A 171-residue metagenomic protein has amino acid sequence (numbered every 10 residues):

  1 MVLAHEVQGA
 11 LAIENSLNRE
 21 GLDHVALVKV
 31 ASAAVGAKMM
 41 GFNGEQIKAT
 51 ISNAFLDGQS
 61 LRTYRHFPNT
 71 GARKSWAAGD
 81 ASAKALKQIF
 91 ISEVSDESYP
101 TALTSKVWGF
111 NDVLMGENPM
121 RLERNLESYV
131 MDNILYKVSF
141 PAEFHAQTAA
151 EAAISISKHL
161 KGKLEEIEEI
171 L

Functional and structural regions predicted by a protein language model:
M1-Q8, T50-A54: Short alpha-helical scaffolding segments that buttress acidic/His motifs in well-ordered protein cores
L3-A33, A78: Aromatic-lined, polymer-binding surfaces characteristic of secreted/periplasmic polysaccharide-degrading enzymes
K29, A34-L171: Functionally critical mobile loop/hinge segments
